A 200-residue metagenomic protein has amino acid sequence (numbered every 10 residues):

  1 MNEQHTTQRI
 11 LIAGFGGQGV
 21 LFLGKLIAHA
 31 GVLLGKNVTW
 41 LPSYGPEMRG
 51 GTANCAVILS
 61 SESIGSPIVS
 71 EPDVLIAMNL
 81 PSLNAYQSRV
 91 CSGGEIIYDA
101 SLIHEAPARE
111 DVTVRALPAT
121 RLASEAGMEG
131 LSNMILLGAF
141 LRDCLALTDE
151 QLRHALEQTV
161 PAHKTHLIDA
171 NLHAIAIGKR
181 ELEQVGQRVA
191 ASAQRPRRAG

Functional and structural regions predicted by a protein language model:
M1-G200: Active-site cofactor/cluster-binding pocket
